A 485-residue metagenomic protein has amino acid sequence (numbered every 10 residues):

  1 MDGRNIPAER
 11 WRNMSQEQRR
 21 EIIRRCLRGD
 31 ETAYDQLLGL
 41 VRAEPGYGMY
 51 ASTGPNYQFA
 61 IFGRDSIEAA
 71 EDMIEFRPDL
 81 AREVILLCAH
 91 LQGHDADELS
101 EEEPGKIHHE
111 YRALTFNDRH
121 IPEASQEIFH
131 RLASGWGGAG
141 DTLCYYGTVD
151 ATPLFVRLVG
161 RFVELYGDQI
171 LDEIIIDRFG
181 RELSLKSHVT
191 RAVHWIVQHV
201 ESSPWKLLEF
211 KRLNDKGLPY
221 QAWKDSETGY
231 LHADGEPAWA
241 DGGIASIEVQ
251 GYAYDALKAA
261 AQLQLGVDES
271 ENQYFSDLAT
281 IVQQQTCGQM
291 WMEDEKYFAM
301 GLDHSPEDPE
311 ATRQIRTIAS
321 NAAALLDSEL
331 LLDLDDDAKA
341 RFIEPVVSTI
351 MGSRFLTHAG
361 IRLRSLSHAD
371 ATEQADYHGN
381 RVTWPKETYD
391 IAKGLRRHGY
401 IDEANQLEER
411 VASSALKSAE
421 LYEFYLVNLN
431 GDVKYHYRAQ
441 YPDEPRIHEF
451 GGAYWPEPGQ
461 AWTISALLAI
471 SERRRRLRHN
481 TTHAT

Functional and structural regions predicted by a protein language model:
M1-D2: Extended acidic/polar, glycine-enriched regions that form or flank non-catalytic beta-rich accessory modules
P7-I61, L87-G140, E201-I244, Q284-T383 (+1 more regions): Extended glycan-interaction surfaces of carbohydrate-active proteins
M14, R19-D30, R77-L91, Q169-H199 (+6 more regions): Extended, well-ordered alpha-helical scaffold segments
D65-D95, S320-L334, T388-I401: Alpha-helical support elements that line or immediately flank enzyme active sites and cofactor-binding pockets
D72, L158, A256-A259, L263 (+3 more regions): Core register positions within helices of long alpha-helical scaffolds
Y145, T152-D172: Hydrophobic or amphipathic alpha-helical targeting/insertion segments
V156, V163, Y254, K258-A261 (+6 more regions): Heptad-repeat amphipathic alpha-helical coiled-coil interaction surface used for oligomerization/assembly
